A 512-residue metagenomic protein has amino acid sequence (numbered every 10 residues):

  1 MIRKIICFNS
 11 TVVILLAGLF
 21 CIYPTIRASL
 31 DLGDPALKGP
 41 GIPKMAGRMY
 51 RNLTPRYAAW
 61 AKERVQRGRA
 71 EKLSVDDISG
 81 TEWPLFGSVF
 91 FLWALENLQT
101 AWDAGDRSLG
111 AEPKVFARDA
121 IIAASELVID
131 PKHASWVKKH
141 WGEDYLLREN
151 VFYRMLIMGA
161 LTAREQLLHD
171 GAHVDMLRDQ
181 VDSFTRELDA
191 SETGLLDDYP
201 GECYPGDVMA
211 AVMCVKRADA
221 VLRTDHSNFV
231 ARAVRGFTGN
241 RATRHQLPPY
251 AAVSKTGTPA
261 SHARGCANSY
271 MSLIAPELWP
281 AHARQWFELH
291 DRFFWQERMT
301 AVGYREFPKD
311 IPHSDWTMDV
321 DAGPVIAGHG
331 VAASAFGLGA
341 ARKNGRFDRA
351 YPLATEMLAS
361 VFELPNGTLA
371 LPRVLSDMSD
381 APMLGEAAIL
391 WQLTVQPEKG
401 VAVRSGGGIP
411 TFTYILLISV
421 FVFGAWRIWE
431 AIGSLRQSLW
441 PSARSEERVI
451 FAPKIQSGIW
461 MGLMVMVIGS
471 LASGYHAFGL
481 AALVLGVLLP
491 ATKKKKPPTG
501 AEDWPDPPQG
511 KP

Functional and structural regions predicted by a protein language model:
M1-L15, P453: N-terminal Sec-pathway targeting helices
G18-F90, A94-N97, R118-W136, G171-D182 (+1 more regions): Low-complexity, Ser/Thr/Pro/Gly-enriched N-terminal "stalk/linker" regions
P24, W83-Q99, E149-E165, C203-D219 (+3 more regions): Well-ordered alpha-helical segments within folded domains of soluble proteins
D31-T54, L98-I122, A163-D179, D219-R232 (+3 more regions): Structural helix-adjacent loops and short alpha-helical linkers that scaffold large soluble proteins
R51-N52, A59, E63-P84, A134 (+3 more regions): CBM-like carbohydrate-recognition segments
D77-M209: Extended ligand-binding groove/face enriched in aromatic
R148, F152, A172, S191 (+2 more regions): Extended ligand-binding clefts on enzyme/binding-domain cores
E430-P512: Alpha-helical transmembrane segments of integral membrane proteins
